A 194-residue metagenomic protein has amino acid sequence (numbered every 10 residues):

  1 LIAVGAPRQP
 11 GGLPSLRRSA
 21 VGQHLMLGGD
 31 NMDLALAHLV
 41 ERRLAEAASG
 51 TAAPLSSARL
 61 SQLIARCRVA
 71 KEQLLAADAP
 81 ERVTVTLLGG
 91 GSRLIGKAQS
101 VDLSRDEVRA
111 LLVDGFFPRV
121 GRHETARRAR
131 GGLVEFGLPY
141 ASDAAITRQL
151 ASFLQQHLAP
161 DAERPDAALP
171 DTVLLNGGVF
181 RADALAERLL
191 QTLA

Functional and structural regions predicted by a protein language model:
L1-A194: Oxyanion-binding/catalytic loops of NTP- or PPi-dependent enzymes
